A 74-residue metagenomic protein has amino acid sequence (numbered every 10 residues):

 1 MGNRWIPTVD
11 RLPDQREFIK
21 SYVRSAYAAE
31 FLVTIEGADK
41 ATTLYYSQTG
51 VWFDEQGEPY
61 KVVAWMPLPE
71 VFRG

Functional and structural regions predicted by a protein language model:
M1-G74: Secondary-structure transition motif
